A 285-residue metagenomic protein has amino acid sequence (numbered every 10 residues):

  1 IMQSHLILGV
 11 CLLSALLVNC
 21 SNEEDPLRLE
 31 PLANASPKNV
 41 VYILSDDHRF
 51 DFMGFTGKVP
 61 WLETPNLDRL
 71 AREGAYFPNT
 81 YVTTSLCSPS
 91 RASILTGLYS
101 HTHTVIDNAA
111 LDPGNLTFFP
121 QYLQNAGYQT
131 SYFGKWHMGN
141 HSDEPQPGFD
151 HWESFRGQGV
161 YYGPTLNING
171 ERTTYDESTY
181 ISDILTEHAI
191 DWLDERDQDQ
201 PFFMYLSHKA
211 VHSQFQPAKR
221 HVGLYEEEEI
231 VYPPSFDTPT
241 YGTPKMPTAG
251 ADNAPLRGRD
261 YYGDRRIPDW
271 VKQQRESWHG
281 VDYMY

Functional and structural regions predicted by a protein language model:
I1-I7: Bacterial N-terminal signal peptides that target proteins for export
L8-L16: Bacterial N-terminal signal peptides
C20-Y285: Formylglycine-dependent sulfatase
